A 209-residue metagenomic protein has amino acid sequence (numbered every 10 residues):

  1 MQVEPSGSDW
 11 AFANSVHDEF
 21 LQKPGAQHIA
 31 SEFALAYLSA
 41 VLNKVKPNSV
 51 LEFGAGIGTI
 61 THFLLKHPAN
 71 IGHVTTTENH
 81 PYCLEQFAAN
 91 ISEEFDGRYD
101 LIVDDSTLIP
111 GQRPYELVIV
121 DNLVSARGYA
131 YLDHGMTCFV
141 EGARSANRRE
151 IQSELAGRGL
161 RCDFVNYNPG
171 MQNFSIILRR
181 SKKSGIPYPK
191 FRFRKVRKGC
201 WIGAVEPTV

Functional and structural regions predicted by a protein language model:
M1-K44: S-adenosyl-L-methionine
V16-L21, L64, F87, I91 (+2 more regions): Hydrophobic, Leu/Ile/Phe/Ala-enriched alpha-helical segments that form helix-helix packing faces
A26-I109: SAM cofactor-binding core of SAM-dependent methyltransferases, primarily the Rossmann-like beta-alpha-beta module
L38, N122-L123: Positively charged, hydrophobic/aromatic-enriched amphipathic segments
K46, P114-Y115: Short acidic/histidine-rich motifs immediately flanking catalytic phosphotransfer sites in two-component signaling
H73, Y115-V118: Short active-site oxyanion
G97-L101, E116, M136: Short, conserved active-site loop motifs that form the nucleotide-linked donor/cofactor pocket
T107, G111, L117, L123-V209: C-terminal substrate-binding/active-site "lid" region of AdoMet-derived donor-dependent transferases
